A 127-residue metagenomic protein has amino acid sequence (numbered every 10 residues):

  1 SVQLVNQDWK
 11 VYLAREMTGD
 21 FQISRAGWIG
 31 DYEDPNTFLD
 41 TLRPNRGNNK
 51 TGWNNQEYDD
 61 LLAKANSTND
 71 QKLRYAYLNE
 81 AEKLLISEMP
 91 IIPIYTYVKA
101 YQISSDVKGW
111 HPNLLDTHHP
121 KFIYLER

Functional and structural regions predicted by a protein language model:
S1-R43, Y77: Periplasmic binding protein-like
N6-W9, Y32, T51-D59, S67 (+1 more regions): Solvent-exposed, acidic/flexible segments
D8-K10, I29, Q71, A100 (+1 more regions): Short, solvent-exposed coil/turn elements at secondary-structure transition points
R15-G19, T37-N69, T96-R127: Short, solvent-exposed loop/beta-turn-alpha elements that line the ligand-binding surface or hinge of extracytoplasmic
S24-G27, N69-S105: Bilobed periplasmic-binding protein-like "clamshell/Venus-flytrap" ligand-binding domains
E33, E88-I91, W110, H118: Selective for proline/serine-rich intrinsically disordered segments in cytosolic/nuclear regulatory regions
